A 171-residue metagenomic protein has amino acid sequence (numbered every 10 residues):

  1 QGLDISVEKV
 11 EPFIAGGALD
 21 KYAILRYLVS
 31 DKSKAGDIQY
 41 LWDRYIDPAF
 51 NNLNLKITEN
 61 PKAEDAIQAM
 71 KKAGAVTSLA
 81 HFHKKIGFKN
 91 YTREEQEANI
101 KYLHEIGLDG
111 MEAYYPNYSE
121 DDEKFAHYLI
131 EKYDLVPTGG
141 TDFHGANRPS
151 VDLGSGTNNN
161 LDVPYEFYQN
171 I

Functional and structural regions predicted by a protein language model:
Q1, Q68-L79, H83-I171: Charged catalytic cores and adjacent phosphate/nucleic-acid-binding surfaces used for phosphate/nucleic-acid chemistry
Q1-R93, K101-Y102, V163: Extended substrate/RNA-proximal surfaces in nucleic-acid metabolism proteins
